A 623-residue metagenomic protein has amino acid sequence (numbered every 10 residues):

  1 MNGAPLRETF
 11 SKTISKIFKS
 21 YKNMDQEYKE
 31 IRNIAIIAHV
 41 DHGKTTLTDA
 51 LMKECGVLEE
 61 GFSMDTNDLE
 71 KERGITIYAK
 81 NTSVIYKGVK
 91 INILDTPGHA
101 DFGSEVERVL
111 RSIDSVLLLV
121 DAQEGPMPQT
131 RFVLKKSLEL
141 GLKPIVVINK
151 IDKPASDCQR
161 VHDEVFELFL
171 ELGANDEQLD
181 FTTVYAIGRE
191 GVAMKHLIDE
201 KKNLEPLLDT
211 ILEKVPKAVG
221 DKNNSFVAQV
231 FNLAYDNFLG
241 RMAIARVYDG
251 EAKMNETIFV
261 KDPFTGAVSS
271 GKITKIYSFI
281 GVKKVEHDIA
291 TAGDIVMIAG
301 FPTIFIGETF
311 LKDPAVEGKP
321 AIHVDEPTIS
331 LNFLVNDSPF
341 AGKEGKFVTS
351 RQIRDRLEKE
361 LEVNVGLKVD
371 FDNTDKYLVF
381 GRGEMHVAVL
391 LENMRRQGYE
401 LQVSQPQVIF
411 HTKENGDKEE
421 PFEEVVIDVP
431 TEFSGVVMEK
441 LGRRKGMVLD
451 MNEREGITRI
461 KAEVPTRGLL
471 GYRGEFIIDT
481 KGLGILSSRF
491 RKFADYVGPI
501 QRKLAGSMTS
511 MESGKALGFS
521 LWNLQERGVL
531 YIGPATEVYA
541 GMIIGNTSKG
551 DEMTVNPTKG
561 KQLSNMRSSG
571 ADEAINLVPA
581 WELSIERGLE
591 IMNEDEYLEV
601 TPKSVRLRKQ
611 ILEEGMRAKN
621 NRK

Functional and structural regions predicted by a protein language model:
P5, F10-M24, R606, L612-K623: Acidic, low-complexity intrinsically disordered tails
S20-V120, E124, E164, L233-D236: P-loop NTPase switch module centered on the Walker A-proximal segment
G61-D65, L172-V184, A218-Q229, T265-F279 (+8 more regions): Interdomain boundary/hinge elements
T96-F102, R111-R131, L138-Q159: Conserved Switch II/interswitch segment of TRAFAC-class P-loop GTPases
P154-L212: Canonical P-loop GTPase G-domain recognition
I187, D372-H386: Short glycine/threonine-rich beta-strand-turn micro-motifs
V227-L331, A341-K343, M438, A505 (+3 more regions): Conserved nucleotide-binding/hydrolysis modules and their immediate coupling elements across P-loop/ASCE NTPase motors
I409, E420-Y496, K503-S507, M511 (+3 more regions): Charged, surface-exposed alpha-helical interface/stalk elements
